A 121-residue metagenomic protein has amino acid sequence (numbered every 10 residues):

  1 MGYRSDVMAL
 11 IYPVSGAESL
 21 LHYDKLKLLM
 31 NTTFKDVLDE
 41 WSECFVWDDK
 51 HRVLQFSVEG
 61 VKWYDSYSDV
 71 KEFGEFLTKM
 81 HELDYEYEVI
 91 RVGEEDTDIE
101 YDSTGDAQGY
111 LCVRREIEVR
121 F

Functional and structural regions predicted by a protein language model:
M1-K27: Short, extreme N-terminal segment that most often corresponds to the first beta-strand
K25-F121: Charged interaction segments
